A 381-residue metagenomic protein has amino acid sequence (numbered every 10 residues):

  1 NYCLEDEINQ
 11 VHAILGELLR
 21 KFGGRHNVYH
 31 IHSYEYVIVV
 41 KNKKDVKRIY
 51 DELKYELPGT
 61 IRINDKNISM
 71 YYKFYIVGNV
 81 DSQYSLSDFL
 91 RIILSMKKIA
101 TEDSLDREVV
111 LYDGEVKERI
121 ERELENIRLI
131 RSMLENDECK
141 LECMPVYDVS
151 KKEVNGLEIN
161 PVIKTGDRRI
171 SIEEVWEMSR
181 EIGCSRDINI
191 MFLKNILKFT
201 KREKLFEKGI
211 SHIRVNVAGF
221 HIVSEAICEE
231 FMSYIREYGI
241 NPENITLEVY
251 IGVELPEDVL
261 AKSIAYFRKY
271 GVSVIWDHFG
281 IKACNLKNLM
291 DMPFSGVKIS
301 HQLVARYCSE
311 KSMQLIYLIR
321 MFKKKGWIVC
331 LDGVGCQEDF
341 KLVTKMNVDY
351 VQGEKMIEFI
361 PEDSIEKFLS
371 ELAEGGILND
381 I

Functional and structural regions predicted by a protein language model:
N1-R20, Y29-S33, K44-K47, L94 (+1 more regions): Conserved long alpha-helical elements within nucleotide-processing catalytic cores of c-di-GMP signaling and class III
I14-R20, V46-K66, L94, F192-R202: Alpha-helical scaffold within the catalytic cores of cyclic-nucleotide enzymes
H30-V39, I63-I99, D106-D113, I210-A218: A short glycine-enriched loop-to-beta-strand structural element that forms part of the catalytic core of nucleotide
Y50-K54, G78-D106, L124-I127, E173 (+3 more regions): Catalytic-core segments of nucleotide cyclases and related cyclic-nucleotide turnover enzymes
F89-D113, R128-K140, T165-D167, C330 (+1 more regions): Catalytic/regulatory signature loops of cyclic-dinucleotide turnover enzymes and related class III nucleotidyl cyclases
E115-R180, N216, L331, F359-P361 (+1 more regions): Active-site core of bacterial EAL-family cyclic-dinucleotide phosphodiesterase domains
G156, S185-L260, G333: Catalytic core of bacterial c-di-GMP phosphodiesterases, primarily the EAL and HD-GYP domains, capturing alpha-helical
V162-R168, E203, A218-E225, N244-P256 (+1 more regions): EAL-family c-di-GMP phosphodiesterase catalytic domain
